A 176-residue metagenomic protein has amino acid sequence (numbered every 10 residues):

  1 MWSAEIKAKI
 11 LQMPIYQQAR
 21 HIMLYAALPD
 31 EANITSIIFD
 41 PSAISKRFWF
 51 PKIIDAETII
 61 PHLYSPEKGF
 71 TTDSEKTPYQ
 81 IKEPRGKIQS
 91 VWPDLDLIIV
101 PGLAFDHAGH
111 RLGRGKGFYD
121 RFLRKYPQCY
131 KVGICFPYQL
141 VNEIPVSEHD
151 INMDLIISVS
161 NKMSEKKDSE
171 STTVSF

Functional and structural regions predicted by a protein language model:
M1-P93: N-terminal active-site beta-alpha-beta segment that forms phosphate/nucleotide-binding and substrate-recognition loops
I22, I98-I99: Receiver (REC) domain switch-region micro-motif
P29-A32, A56, Y119, V141 (+1 more regions): Short, active-site-adjacent cap segments at secondary-structure transitions
F39, G113-F118: Charged helix-capping and loop-helix junction motifs
P93-I98, H107-H110, R121-F176: Surface-exposed, charge/polar-rich loops and edge strands
A104: A short, acidic beta-alpha loop adjacent to the nucleotide-sugar donor pocket found in many GT-B and some GT-A
